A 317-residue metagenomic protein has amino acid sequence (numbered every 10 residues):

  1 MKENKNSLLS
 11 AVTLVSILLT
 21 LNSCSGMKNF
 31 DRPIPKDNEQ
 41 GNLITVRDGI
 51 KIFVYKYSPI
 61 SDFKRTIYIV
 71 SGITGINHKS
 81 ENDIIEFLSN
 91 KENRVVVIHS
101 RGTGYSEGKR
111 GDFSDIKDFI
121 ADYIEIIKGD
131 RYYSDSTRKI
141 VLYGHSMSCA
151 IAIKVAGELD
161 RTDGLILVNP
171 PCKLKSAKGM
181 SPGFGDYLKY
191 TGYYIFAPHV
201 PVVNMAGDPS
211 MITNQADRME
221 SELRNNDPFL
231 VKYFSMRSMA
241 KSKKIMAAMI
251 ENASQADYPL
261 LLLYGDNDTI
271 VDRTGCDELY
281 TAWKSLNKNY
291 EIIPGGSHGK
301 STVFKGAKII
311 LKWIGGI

Functional and structural regions predicted by a protein language model:
L21-T45, I50-P59: An N-terminal hydrophobic leader/cap segment in hydrolases
I73-I85: The serine-hydrolase catalytic nucleophile loop
N77, G104-S134: Catalytic nucleophile-loop/oxyanion-hole region of alpha/beta-hydrolase and closely related hydrolase-like folds
S89-E107: Conserved alpha/beta-hydrolase
H145-S235: Alpha/beta-hydrolase-fold enzymes
A256, L262-Y264, D268: Short beta-strand/loop motif that positions the catalytic acidic residue of the alpha/beta-hydrolase fold
Y258, D272-Y280: Short alpha-helix in the alpha/beta-hydrolase fold that links the catalytic acid
G296-K305: Catalytic histidine-centered segment of alpha/beta-hydrolase-like enzymes
